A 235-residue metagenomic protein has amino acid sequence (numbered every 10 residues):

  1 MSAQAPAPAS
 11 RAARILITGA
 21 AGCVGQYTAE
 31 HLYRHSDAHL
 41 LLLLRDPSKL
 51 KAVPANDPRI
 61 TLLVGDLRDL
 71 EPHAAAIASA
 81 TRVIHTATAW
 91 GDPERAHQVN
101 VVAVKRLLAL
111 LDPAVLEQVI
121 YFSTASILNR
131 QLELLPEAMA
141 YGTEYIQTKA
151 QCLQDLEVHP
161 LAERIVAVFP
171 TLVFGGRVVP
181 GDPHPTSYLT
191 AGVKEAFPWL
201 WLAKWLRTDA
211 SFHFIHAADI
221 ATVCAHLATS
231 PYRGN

Functional and structural regions predicted by a protein language model:
S10-A38: N-terminal Rossmann NAD(P)H-binding glycine-rich loop of SDR-like oxidoreductase domains
L41, V102-Q147, V166: Conserved Rossmann-fold NAD(P)-dependent oxidoreductase catalytic core, especially the SDR/UDP-sugar
D57-K105: NAD(P)H-binding glycine-rich loop region in Rossmannoid oxidoreductase-like domains and their noncatalytic homologs
H97-V101, A138-V158, A210-A218: Short-chain dehydrogenase/reductase
D155-D182: Conserved beta-loop-beta element that borders a ligand/cofactor-binding pocket
G175-G192, L227-N235: Glycine/proline-rich active-site loop of Rossmann-fold NAD(P)-dependent oxidoreductases
T190-I215: A conserved pocket-lining segment of Rossmann-fold NAD(P)-dependent short-chain dehydrogenase/reductase
S211, I215-N235: Mid/C-terminal beta-alpha module of Rossmann-like enzyme folds, strongest in SDR-family dehydrogenases/epimerases
